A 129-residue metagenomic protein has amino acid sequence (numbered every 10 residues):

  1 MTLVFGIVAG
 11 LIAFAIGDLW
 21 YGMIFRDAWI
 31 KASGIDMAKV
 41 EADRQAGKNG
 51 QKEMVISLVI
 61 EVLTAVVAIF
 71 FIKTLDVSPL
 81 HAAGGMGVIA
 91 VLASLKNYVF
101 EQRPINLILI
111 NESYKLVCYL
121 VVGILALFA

Functional and structural regions predicted by a protein language model:
M1-A129: Juxtamembrane/disordered regions of integral membrane proteins
